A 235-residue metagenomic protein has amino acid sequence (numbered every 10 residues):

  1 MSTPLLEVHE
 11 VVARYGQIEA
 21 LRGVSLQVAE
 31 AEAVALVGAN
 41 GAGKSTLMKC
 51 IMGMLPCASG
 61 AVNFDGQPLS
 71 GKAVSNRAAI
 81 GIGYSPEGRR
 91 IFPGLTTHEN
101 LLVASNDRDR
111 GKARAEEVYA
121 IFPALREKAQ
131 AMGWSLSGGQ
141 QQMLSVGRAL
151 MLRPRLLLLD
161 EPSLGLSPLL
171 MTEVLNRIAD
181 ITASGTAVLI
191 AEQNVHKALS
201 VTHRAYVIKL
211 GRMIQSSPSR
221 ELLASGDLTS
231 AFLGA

Functional and structural regions predicted by a protein language model:
V37-A39: The feature captures the beta-strand-to-loop junction immediately N-terminal to the Walker
M52: Helix-to-loop junction immediately C-terminal to a conserved catalytic motif
P56, P68-R89, A115, E127-A131 (+1 more regions): ABC ATPase NBD coupling module
M132-L136, Q140: Conserved ABC ATPase signature
A149-L150: ABC ATPase C-loop
R153: Conserved catalytic motifs of ABC-family nucleotide-binding domains
L157-E161: Catalytic Walker B motif of ABC-type/P-loop ATPase nucleotide-binding domains
